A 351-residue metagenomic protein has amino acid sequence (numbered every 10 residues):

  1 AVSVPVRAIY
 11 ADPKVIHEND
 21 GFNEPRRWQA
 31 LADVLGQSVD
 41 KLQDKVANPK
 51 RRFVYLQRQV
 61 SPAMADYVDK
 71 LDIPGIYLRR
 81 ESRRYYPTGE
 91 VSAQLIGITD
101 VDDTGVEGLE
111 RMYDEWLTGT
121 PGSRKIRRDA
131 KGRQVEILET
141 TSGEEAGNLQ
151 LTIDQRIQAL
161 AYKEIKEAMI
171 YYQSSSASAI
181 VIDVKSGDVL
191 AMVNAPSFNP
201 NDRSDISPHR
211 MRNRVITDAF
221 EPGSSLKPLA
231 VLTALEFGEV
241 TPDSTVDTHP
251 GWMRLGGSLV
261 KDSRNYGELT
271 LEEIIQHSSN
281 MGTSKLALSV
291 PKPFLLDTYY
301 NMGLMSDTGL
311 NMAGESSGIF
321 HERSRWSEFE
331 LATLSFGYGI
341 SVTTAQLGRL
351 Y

Functional and structural regions predicted by a protein language model:
S3-P13, T99-D102, A191-S197: Short beta->alpha transition motifs characteristic of CBS
V4, G21-F22, R26-D33, K41-A146 (+1 more regions): Small/polar-residue-rich segments within soluble enzyme cores
V6, E24-A32, A65, D69 (+13 more regions): Extracytoplasmic/secreted envelope proteins and their assembly/folding machinery, especially bacterial periplasmic
I9, K14-V34, W116, I206-S224: Short, solvent-exposed cationic patches
K14, A32-G36, D69, I73 (+8 more regions): Sec-exported extracytoplasmic/periplasmic mature domains
F53, Q134-A177: Conserved, well-ordered alpha-helix/loop/beta-strand core segments that scaffold catalytic motifs
D72, D103, I157, E164-S186 (+2 more regions): Flexible, solvent-exposed loop/hinge segments and secondary-structure transition points
R128-T140, I153, A179, D183-S224 (+1 more regions): Beta-lactam-recognizing serine transpeptidase/beta-lactamase-like catalytic domain environment
